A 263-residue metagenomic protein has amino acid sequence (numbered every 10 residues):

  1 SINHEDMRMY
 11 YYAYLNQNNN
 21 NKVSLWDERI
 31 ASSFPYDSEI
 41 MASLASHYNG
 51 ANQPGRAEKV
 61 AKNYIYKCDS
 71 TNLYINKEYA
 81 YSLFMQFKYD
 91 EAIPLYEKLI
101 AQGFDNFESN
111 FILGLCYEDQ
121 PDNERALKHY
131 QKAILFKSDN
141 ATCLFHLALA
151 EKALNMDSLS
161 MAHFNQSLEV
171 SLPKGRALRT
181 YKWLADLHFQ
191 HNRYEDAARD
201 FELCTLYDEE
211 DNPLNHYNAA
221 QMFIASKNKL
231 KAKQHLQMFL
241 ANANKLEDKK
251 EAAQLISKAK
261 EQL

Functional and structural regions predicted by a protein language model:
S1, S33, K67-C68, Q102 (+4 more regions): Structural marker of alpha-solenoid helical repeat scaffolds
N3-E5, S38-E39, T71-Y74, N106-E108 (+4 more regions): Helix-start (N-cap) detector for alpha-helical repeat units in TPR-like alpha-solenoids, especially tetratricopeptide
M9, S43, E78, I112 (+5 more regions): Canonical tetratricopeptide repeat
N16, G50-A51, M85-Q86, D119-Q120 (+4 more regions): Register position in tetratricopeptide repeats
A225, L230-L263: Terminal, low-structured helical/coil segments at or just beyond the last alpha-helical repeat
